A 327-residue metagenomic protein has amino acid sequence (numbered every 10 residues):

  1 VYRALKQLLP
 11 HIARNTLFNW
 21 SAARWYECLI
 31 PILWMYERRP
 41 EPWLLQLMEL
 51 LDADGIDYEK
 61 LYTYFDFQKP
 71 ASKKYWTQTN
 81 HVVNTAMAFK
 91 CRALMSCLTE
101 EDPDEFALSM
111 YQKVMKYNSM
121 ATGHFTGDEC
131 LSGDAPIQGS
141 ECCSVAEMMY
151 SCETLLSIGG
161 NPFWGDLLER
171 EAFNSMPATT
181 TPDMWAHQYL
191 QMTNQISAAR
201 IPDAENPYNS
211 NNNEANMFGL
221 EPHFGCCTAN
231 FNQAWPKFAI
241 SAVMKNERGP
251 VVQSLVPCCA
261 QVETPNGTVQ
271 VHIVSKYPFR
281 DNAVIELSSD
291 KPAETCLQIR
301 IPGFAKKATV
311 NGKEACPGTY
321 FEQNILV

Functional and structural regions predicted by a protein language model:
V1-V327: Glycan-recognition and catalytic cores of secretory/periplasmic carbohydrate-active enzymes
